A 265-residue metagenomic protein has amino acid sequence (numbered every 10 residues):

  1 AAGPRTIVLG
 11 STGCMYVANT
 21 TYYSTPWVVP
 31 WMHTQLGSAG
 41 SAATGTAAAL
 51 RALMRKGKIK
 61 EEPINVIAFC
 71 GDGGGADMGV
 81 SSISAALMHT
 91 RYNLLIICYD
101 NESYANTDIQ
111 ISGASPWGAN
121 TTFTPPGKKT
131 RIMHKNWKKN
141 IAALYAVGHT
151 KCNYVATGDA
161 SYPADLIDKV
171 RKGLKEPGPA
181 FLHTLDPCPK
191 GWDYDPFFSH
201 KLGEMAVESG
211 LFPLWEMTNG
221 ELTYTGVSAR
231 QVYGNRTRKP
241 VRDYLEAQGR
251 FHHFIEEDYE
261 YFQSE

Functional and structural regions predicted by a protein language model:
A1-I96, Y104-A105, I109-A119, K135 (+1 more regions): Cofactor-binding active-site loop characterized by glycine-rich and histidine/acidic residues
L9, I67, L95-I97, Y154-G158 (+1 more regions): Hydrophobic/aromatic beta-strand patches that form the interior of the parallel beta-sheet core in alpha/beta enzyme
C14, D100-S103, S161, D186-C188: Active-site-proximal loop/turn and secondary-structure-junction residues that shape catalytic pockets, frequently
Y16, S161-D165, N219-T223: A short acidic, often aromatic-flanked loop/helix-cap motif at beta-alpha or helix-coil junctions that lines enzyme
L53, S115-P125, S228-G234: A polyampholytic, Gly/Pro-enriched intrinsically disordered region
K60-E62, G113-E176: Conserved thiamine diphosphate
K151-M205, G210: Structural signature of the thiamine diphosphate
D186-E265: Flexible, low-complexity linker and terminal segments
